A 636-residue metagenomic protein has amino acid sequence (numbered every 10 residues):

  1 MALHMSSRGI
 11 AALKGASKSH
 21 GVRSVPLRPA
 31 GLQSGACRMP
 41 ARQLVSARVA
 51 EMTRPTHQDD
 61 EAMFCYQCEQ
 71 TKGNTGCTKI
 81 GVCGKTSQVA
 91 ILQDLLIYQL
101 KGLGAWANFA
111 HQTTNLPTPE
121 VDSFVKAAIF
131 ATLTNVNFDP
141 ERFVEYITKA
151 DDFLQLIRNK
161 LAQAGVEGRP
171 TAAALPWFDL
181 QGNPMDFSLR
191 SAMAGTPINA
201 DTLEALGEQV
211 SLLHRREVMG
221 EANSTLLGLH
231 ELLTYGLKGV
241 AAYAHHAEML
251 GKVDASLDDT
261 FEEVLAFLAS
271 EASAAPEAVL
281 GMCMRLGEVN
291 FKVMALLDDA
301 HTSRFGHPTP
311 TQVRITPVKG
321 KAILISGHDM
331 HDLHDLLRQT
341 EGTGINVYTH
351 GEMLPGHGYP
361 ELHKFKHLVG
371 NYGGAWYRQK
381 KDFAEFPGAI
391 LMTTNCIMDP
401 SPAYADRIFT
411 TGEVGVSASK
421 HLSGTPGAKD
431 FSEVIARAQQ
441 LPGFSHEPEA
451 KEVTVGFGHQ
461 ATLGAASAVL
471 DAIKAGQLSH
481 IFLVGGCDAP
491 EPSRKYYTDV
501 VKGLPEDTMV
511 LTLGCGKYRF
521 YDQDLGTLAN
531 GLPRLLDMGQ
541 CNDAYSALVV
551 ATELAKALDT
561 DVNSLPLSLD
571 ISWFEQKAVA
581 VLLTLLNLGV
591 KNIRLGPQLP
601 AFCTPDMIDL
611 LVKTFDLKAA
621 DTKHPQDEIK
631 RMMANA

Functional and structural regions predicted by a protein language model:
M1-L32: N-terminal chloroplast transit peptides
K14-G15, A41, Y359, D522: Short, solvent-exposed polar/charged micro-motifs at secondary-structure junctions
A16, R28, G35-R38, Q88 (+2 more regions): Residue-level recognition of conserved structural "scaffold" positions that shape functional pockets and channels
R23-E69, I80-G81: N-terminal organelle-targeting presequences
R54-E361, A384, A389, C487-E491 (+4 more regions): Catalytic cofactor-binding cores of redox enzymes
H57-Q67, T71, K85-V89, P119 (+1 more regions): Anaerobic metallocofactor- and corrinoid-dependent redox/one-carbon enzyme cores, especially those from methanogenesis
